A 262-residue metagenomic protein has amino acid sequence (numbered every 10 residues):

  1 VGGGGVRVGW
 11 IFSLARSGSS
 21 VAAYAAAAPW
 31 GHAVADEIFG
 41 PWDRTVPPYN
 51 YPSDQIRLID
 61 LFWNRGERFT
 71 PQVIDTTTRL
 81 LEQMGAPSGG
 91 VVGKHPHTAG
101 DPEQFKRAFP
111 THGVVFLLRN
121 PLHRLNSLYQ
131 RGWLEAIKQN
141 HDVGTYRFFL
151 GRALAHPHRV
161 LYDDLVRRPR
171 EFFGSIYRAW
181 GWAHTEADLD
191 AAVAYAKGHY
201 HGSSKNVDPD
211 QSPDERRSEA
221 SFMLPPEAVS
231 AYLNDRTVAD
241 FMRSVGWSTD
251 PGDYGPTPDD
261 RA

Functional and structural regions predicted by a protein language model:
V1-T76: PAPS-dependent sulfotransferase catalytic core
V1-V8, R178, W182-A262: PAPS-dependent sulfotransferases, especially Golgi type II membrane carbohydrate sulfotransferases
G4-G5, L81-G89, L154: Flexible, charged surface loops at secondary-structure boundaries
P29, F109, D235: Acidic-histidine catalytic/liganding microenvironments
D54-Q55, V73-T77, V143-Y146, D235-V238 (+2 more regions): Short amphipathic alpha-helical segments that mediate assembly, nucleic-acid/protein binding, or membrane association
Q55-W63, L134-T145, V207-E215: A polyampholytic, Gly/Pro-enriched intrinsically disordered region
F69-G85, F149: A short, well-structured juxtamembrane/interface segment
G89-A187: PAPS-dependent sulfotransferase catalytic domain
